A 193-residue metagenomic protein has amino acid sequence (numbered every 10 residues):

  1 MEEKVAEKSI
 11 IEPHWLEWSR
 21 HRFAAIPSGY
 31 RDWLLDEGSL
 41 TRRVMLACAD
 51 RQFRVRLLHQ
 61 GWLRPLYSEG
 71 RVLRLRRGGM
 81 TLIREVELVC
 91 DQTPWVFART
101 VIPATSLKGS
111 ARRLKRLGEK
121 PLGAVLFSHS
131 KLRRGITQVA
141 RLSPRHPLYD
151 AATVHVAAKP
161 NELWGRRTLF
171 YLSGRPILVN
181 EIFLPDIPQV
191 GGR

Functional and structural regions predicted by a protein language model:
M1-I83, E87-V89, T93-A158, L163-R193: N-terminal domain-onset segments
